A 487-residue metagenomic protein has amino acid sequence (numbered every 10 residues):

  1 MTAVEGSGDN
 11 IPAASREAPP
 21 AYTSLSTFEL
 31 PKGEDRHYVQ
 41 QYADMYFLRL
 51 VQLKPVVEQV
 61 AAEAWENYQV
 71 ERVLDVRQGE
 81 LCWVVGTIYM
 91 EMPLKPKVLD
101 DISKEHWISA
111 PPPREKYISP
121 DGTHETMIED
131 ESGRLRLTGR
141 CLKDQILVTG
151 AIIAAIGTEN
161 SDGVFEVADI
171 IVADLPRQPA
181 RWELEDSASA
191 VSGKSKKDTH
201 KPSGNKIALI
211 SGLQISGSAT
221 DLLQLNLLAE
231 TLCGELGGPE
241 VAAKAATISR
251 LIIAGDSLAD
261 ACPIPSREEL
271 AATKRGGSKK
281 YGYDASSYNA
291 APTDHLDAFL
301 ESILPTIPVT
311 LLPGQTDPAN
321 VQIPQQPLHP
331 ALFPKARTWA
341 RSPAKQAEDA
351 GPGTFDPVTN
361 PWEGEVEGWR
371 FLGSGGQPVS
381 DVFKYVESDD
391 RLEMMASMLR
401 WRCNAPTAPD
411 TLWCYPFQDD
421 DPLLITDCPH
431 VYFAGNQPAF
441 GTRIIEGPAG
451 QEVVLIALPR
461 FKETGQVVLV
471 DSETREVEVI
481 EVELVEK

Functional and structural regions predicted by a protein language model:
M1-K487: Extended recognition/assembly regions associated with phosphoester-bond processing machinery
